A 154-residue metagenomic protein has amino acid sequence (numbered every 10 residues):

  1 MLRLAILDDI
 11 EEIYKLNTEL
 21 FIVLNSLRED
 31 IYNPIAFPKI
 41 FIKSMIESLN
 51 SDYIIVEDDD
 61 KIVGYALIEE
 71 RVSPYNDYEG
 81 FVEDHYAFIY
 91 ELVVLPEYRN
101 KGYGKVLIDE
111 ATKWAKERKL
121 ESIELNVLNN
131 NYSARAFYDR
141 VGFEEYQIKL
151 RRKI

Functional and structural regions predicted by a protein language model:
M1-K15: A short beta-loop-alpha structural element at the N-terminal edge of CoA-dependent acyl/N-acetyltransferase catalytic
F21-K43: Conserved GNAT-fold acetyl-CoA-binding loop/helix
K43-I55, F88: A short helix-loop-beta-strand connector motif used in the catalytic cores of GNAT acetyltransferases and, in some
I55, K61-E70, F88, V93: Conserved beta-strand in the GNAT
Y98, G102-E110: Conserved acetyl-CoA pyrophosphate-binding loop and the N-cap/start of the following alpha-helix in GNAT-like
I108, A115-N126: Conserved GNAT acetyl-CoA-binding A-motif
E110, L125-A134, R151-I154: Conserved beta-strand-loop-alpha-helix junction that forms the acyl-donor binding cleft
Y138, F143: Conserved active-site tyrosine of GNAT-family acetyltransferases
